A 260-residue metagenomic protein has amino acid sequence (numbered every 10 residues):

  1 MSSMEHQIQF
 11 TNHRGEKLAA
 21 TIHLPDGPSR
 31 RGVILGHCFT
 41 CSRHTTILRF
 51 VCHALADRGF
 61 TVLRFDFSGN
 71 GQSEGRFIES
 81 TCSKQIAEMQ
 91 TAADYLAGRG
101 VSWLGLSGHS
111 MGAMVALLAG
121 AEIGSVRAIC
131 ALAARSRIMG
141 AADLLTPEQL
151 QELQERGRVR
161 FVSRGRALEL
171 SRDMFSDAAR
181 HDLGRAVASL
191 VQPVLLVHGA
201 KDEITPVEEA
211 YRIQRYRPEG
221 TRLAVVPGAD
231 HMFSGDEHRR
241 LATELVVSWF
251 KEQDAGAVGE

Functional and structural regions predicted by a protein language model:
M1-P28: N-terminal cap/lid segment of alpha/beta-hydrolase-fold proteins
F39-C52, F67, E208: The serine-hydrolase catalytic nucleophile loop
R43-H44, N70-V101: Catalytic nucleophile-loop/oxyanion-hole region of alpha/beta-hydrolase and closely related hydrolase-like folds
C52-E74: Conserved alpha/beta-hydrolase
A92-L150: Primarily recognizes the serine-hydrolase "nucleophile elbow" in alpha/beta-hydrolase and SGNH/GDSL folds
L190-V191, L196-H198, D202: Short beta-strand/loop motif that positions the catalytic acidic residue of the alpha/beta-hydrolase fold
K201-T205, M232: Acidic catalytic loop of the alpha/beta-hydrolase fold
A229-A242: Catalytic histidine-centered segment of alpha/beta-hydrolase-like enzymes
